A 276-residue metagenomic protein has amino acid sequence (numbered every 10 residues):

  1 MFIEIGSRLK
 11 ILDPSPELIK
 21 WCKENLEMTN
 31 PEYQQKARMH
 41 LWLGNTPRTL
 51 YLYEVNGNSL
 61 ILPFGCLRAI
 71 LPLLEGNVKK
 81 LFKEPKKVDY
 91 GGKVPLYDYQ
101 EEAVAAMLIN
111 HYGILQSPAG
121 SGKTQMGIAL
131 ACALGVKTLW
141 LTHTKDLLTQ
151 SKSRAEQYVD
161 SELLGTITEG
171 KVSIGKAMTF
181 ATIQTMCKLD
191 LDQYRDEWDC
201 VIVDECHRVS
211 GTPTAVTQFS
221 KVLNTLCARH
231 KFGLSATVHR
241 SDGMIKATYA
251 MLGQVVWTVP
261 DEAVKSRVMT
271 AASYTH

Functional and structural regions predicted by a protein language model:
E27-F82: Interdomain "pre-motor" coupling segment immediately N-terminal to P-loop NTPase/helicase cores
E54, L73, V78-Q116: Conserved pre-motif I regulatory segment
N110-L134: Walker A/P-loop
K137-T144: Conserved RecA-like ASCE P-loop NTPase motor core of nucleic-acid helicases/translocases
D146-G170: Conserved helix-turn-beta segment of the N-terminal RecA-like "Helicase ATP-binding" lobe in SF1/SF2 helicases
E169-C200, G211-T212, V216-T217: Conserved helix/coil segment N-terminal to the catalytic DExD/H
H207-A272: Post-DEXD/H (motif II) to motif III coupling segment of the RecA-like Helicase ATP-binding lobe
T275-H276: Conserved small/polar residues in nucleotide/adenosyl-binding loops
